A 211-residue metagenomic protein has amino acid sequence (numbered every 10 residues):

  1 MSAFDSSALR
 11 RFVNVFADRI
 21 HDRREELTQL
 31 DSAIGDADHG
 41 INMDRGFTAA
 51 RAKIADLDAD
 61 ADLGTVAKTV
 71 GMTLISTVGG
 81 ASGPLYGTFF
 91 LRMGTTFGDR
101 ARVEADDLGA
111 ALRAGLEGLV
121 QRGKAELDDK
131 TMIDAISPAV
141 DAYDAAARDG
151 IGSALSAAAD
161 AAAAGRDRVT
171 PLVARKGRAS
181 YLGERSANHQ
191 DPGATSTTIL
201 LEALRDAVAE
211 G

Functional and structural regions predicted by a protein language model:
M1-G211: N-terminal loops that bind phosphate or other acidic moieties and the adjacent beta-alpha structural core
